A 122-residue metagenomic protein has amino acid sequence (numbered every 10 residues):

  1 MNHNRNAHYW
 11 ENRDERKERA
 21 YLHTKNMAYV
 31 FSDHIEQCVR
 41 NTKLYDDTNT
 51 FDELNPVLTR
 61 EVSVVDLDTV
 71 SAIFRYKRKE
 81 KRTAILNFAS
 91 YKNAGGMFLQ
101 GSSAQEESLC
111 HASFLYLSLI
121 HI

Functional and structural regions predicted by a protein language model:
M1-Y76, F88-A89, Y116: Acidic/aromatic/glycine-rich contiguous surface patches that form carbohydrate-binding/processing clefts and analogous
E80-R82: Short coil/turn segments at beta-strand junctions that form active-site/ligand-binding loops
A84-L86: Conserved beta-strand elements of the Class I
F88-N93, F98-L117: Extended, H/D-rich, highly charged conserved domains that either
I120-I122: Conserved small/polar residues in nucleotide/adenosyl-binding loops
